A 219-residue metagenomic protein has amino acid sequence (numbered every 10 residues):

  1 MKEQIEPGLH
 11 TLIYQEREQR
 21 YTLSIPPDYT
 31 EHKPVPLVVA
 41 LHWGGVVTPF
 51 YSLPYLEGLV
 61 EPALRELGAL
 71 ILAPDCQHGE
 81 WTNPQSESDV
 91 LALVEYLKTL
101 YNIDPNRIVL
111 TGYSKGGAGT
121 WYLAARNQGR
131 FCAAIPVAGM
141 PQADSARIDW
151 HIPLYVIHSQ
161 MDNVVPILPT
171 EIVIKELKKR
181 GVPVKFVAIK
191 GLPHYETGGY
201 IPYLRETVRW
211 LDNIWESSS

Functional and structural regions predicted by a protein language model:
M1-V35, Q85, Y113, A118 (+6 more regions): A domain-start/cap signature at the N-terminus of enzymes
P27-K33, W81-K115, A125-Q128: Gly/Ser-rich "nucleophile elbow"/oxyanion-hole loop immediately N-terminal to the catalytic nucleophile in hydrolases
L37, L41-Y96: Active-site machinery of serine-nucleophile hydrolases
L53, P166-K175: Short alpha-helix in the alpha/beta-hydrolase fold that links the catalytic acid
L110-G112, V137, I157: Short beta-strand immediately N-terminal to the catalytic nucleophile in serine-hydrolase-like folds
R130-P141: A conserved short beta-strand
V156-H158, D162: Short beta-strand/loop motif that positions the catalytic acidic residue of the alpha/beta-hydrolase fold
S159, I189-E196: Histidine-bearing beta->alpha loop at or near hydrolase active sites
